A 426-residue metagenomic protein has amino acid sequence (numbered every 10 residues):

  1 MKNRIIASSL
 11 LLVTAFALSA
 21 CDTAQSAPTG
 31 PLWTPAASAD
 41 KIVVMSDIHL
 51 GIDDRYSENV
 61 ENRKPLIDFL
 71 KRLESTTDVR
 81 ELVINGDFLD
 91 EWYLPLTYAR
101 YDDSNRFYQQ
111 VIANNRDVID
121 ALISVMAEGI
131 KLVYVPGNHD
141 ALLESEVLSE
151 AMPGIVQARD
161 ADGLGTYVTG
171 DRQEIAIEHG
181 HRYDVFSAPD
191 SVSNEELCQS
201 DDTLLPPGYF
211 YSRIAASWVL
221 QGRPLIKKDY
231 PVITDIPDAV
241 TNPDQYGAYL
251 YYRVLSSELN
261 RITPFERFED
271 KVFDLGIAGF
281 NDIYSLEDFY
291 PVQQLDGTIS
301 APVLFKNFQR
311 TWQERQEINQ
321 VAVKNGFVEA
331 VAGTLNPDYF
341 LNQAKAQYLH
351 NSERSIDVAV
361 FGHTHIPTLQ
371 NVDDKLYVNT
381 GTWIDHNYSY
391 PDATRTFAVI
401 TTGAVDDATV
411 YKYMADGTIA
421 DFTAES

Functional and structural regions predicted by a protein language model:
M1-S9: Bacterial N-terminal signal peptides that target proteins for export
L10-T14: Hydrophobic helical h-region of N-terminal Sec-dependent signal peptides in bacterial secretory/periplasmic proteins
A17-A20: C-terminal motif of bacterial Sec signal peptides marking the signal peptidase cleavage site
A24-S426: Extended recognition/assembly regions associated with phosphoester-bond processing machinery
